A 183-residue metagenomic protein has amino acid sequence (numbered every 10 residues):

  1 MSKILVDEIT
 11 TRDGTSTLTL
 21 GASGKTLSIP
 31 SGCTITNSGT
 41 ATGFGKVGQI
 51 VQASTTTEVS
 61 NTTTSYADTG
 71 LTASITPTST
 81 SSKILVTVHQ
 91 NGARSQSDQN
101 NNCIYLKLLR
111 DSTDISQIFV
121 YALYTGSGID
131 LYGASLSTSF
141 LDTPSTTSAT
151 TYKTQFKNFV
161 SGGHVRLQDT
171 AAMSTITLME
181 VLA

Functional and structural regions predicted by a protein language model:
M1-T15, L182: Short, intrinsically disordered N-terminal pre-domain segments
K3, G14, G43-V51, T80 (+1 more regions): A short, polar/charged loop/turn motif at coil->beta-strand junctions and beta-hairpin connectors
I9, T26-E58, A183: Glycine-rich, low-complexity segments
G14-T19, S23: Eukaryote-specific detector of the first structured module of a protein
S60, S65, P77-A183: Terminal beta-strand-rich extracellular "head" domains that mediate receptor/glycan or other ligand binding
L71-A73: Extended, low-complexity regulatory regions
